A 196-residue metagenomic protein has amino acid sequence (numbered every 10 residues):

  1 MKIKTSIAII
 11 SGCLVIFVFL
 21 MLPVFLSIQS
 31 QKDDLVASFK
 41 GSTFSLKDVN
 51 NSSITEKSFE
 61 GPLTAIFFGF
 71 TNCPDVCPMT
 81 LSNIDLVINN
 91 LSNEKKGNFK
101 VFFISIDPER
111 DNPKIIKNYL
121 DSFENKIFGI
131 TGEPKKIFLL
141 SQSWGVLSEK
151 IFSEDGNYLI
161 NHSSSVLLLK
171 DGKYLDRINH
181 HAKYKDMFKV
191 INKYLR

Functional and structural regions predicted by a protein language model:
M1-T43, R196: N-terminal targeting signals for export/organelle localization
Q29-K57, S82-N83: N-terminal "domain-start" segment that seeds a small globular fold
G41-S42, L63-T64, S163-S164: Short loop/turn microsegments at loop-to-beta-strand junctions
E56-T80, I84: Short active-site neighborhood of thiol/selenol oxidoreductases, capturing the structured segment around
L81-F103: Conserved helix-turn-beta segment immediately C-terminal to the redox Cys motif in thioredoxin-like folds
N98-D111, K126-K135: Thiol-based oxidoreductase modules, predominantly thioredoxin-like and allied folds used for disulfide exchange
K117-S163: Short, internal strand/loop/helix patches that form the active-site neighborhood or redox-interaction surface
E154-R196: Thiol-/selenol-based redox modules, centered on thioredoxin-like and closely related oxidoreductase domains
